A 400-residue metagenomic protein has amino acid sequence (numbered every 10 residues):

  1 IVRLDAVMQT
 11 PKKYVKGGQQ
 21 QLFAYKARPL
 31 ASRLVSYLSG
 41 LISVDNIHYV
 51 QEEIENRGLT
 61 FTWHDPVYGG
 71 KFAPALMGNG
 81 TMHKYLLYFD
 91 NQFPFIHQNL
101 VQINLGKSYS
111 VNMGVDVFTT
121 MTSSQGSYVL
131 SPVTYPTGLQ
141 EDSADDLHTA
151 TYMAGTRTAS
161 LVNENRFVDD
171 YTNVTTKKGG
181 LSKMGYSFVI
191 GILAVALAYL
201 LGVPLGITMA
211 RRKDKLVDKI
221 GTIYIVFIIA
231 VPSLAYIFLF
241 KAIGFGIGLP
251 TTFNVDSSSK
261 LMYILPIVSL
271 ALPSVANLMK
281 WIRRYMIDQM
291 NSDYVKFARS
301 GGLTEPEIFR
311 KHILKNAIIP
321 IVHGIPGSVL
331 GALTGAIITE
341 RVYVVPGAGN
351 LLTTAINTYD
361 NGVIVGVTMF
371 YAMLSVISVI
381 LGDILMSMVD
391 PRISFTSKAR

Functional and structural regions predicted by a protein language model:
I1-G179, R400: Membrane-topology segments of multi-pass transport proteins
F23, F61, F72, F89 (+14 more regions): Phenylalanine-focused residue identity feature
K26-N46, T176, G180, L216 (+4 more regions): Hydrophobic alpha-helical segments of integral membrane proteins, encompassing both true transmembrane helices
S36-S39, K241, L270, E340: Generic alpha-helical structural context detector
L41-D45, L234, V275: Phosphate/oxyanion-binding loops and surfaces in catalytic or ligand/nucleic-acid-binding neighborhoods
Q140-D170, G221-S274: Membrane-water interface segments at transmembrane-helix boundaries in multipass membrane proteins
M184-V217, I228-S233, F245-R400: Alpha-helical transmembrane segments of integral membrane proteins, especially multi-pass inner/plasma-membrane
